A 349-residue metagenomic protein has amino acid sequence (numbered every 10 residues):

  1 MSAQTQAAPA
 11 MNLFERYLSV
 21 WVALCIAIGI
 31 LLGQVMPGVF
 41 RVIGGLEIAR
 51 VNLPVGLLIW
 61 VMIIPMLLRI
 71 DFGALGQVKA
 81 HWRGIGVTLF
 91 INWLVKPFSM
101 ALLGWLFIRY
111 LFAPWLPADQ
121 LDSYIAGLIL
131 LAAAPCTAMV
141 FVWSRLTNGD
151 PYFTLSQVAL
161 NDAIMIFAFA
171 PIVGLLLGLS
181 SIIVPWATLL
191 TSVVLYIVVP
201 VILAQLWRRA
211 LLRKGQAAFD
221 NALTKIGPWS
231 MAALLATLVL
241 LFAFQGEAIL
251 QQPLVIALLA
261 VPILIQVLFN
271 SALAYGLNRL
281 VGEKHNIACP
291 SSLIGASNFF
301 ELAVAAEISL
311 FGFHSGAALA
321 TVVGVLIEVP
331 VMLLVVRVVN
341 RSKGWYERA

Functional and structural regions predicted by a protein language model:
M1-L68, G73-A296, F300-A349: Alpha-helical transmembrane segments of multi-pass small-molecule/ion transporters
